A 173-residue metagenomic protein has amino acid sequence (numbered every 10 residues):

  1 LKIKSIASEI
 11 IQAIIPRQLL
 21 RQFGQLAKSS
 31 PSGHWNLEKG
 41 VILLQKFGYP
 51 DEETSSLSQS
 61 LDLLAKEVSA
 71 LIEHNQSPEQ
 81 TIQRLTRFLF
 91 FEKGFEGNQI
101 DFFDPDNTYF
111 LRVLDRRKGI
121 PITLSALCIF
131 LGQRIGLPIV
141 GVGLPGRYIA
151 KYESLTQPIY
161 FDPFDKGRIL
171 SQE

Functional and structural regions predicted by a protein language model:
L1-E173: A structural boundary/capping signal
